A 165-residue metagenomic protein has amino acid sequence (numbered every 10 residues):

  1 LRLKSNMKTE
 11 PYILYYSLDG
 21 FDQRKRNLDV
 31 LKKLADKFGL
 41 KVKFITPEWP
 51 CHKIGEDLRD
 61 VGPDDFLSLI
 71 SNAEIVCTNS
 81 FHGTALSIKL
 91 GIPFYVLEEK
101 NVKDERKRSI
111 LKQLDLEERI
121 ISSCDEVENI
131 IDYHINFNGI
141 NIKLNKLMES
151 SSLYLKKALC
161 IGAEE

Functional and structural regions predicted by a protein language model:
L1-E165: Active-site anion-handling motifs in enzyme catalytic cores
